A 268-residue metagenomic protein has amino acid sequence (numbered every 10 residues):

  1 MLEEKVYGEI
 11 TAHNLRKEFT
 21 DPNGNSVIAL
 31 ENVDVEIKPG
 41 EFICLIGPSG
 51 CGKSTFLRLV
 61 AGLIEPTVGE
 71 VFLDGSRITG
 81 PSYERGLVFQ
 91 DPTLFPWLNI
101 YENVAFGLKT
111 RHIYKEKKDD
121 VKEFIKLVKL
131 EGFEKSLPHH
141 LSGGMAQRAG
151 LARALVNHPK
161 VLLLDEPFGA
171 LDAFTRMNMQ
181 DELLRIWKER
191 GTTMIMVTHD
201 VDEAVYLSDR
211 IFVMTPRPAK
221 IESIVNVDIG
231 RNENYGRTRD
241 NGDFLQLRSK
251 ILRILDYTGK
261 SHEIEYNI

Functional and structural regions predicted by a protein language model:
I46-P48: The feature captures the beta-strand-to-loop junction immediately N-terminal to the Walker
A61: Helix-to-loop junction immediately C-terminal to a conserved catalytic motif
G69-P81, K117: Conserved ABC transporter NBD signature motif
Y101-K109, K118, N226: Short helical segment in ABC ATPase nucleotide-binding domains corresponding to the A-loop/adjacent helical element
H112-F133, R185: Conserved ABC ATPase "signature" region
S136-H139, N157: Conserved signature/switch motifs of ABC ATPase nucleotide-binding domains
L162-D165: Catalytic Walker B motif of ABC-type/P-loop ATPase nucleotide-binding domains
